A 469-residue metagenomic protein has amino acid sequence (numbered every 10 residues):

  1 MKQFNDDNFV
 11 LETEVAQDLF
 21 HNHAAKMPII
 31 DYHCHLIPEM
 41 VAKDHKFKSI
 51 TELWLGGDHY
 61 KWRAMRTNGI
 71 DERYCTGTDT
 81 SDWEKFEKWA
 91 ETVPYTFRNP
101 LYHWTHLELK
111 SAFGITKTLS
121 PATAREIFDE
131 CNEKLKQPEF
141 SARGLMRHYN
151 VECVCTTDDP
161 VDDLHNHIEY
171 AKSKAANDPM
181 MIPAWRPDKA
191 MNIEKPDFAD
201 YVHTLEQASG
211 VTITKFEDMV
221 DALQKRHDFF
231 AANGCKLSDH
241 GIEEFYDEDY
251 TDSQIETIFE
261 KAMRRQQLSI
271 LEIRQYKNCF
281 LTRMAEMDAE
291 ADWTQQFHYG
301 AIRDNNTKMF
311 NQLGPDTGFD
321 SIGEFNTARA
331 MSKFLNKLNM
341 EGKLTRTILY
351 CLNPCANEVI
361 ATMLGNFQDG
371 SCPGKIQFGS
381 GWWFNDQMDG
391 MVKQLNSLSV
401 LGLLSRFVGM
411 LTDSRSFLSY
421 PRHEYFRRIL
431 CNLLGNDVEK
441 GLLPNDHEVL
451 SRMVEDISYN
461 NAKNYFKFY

Functional and structural regions predicted by a protein language model:
K2-A291, K343-T345, L349-P354, E358-A361 (+1 more regions): Metal-cofactor-binding active-site regions of metalloenzymes
S269-I270, F319-F325: A short acidic, glycine-rich active-site loop that binds or catalyzes chemistry on phosphate/adenosine moieties
Q295-F297: C-terminal amphipathic alpha-helical interaction region
N306: Hard-cation-handling environments
F310-G318: Short glycine/proline- and charge-enriched loop/turn segments that cap or connect secondary-structure elements
T327-M331: Divalent-cation-assisted or electrostatically stabilized phosphate/pyrophosphate-binding catalytic cores
F334-M340: Short, basic/hydrophobic alpha-helical segments
